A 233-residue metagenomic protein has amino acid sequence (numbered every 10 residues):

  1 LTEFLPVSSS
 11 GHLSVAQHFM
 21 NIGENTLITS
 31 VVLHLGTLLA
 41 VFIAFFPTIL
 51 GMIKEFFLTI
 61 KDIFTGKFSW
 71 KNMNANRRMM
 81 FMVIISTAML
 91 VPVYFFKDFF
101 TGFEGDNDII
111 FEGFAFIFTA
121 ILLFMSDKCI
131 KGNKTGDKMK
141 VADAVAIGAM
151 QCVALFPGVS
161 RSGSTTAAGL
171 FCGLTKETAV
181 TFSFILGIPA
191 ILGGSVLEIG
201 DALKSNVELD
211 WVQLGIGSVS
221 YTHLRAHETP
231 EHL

Functional and structural regions predicted by a protein language model:
L1-E3, H34, F116-A120, G136-C152: Small-residue-enriched transmembrane helix starts and helix-helix packing motifs in multi-pass inner-membrane proteins
E3-L13, F156-A167: Transmembrane helix boundary and interhelical junction motifs in multipass membrane proteins
H12-V32, M150, S164-L186: Interfacial segments of multi-pass membrane proteins
H18-F19, G23-K128, S195-I199: Membrane helix-loop-helix hairpins that form the core translocation module of multi-pass transporters
L27-A44, E177-D201, V212-S220: A small-residue-rich subset of transmembrane alpha-helices
D106-I110, A202-I216: Juxtamembrane helix-entry segments on the extracytoplasmic side of multipass membrane proteins
I147-L155, S162-G169, L197-S205: Generic transmembrane alpha-helix signature in multi-pass membrane proteins, especially transporters/channels
T222-E231: Conserved small/polar residues in nucleotide/adenosyl-binding loops
